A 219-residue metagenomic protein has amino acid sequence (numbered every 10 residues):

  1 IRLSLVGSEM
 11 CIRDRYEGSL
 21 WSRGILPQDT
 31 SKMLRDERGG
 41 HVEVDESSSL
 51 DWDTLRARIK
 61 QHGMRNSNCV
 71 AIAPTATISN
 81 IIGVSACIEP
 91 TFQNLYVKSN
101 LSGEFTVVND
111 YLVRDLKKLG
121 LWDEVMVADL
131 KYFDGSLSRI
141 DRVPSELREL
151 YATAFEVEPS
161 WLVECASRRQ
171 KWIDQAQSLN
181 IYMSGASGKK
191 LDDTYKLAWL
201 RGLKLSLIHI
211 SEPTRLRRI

Functional and structural regions predicted by a protein language model:
I1-G7, H209-I219: Single conserved hydrophobic/aromatic residue that forms the stacking wall/gate of nucleotide- or nucleobase-binding
S8, Q28, L34: Active-site-adjacent "lid" and substrate-binding segments of diverse enzymatic cores
M10-C11, A76: Active-site loops and adjacent core secondary-structure elements that bind or stabilize anionic groups
I12-D14, H209-I210: Short amphipathic alpha-helical motifs in flexible or low-confidence regions
W21, I25, D29, E37-S49 (+3 more regions): Catalytic alpha/beta core of large soluble enzyme barrels
L55: Glycine/serine-rich anion-binding loops at beta->alpha junctions that coordinate negatively charged ligand groups
